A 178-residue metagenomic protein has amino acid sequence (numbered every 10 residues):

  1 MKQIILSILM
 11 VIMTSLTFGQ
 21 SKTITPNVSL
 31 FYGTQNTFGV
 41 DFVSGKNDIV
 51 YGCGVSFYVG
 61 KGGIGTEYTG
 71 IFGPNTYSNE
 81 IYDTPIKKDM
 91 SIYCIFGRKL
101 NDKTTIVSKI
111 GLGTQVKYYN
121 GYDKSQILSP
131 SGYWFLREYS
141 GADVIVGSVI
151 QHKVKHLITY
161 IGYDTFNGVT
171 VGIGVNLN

Functional and structural regions predicted by a protein language model:
M1-T25: Cleavable N-terminal export/targeting peptides
G19-I71, N176-N178: Short glycine/proline- and aromatic-enriched beta-strand/turn motifs that initiate or cap beta-hairpins
S21, G33-Q35, K46, D83-D89 (+2 more regions): Transmembrane beta-barrel outer-membrane domains
P26-L30, Y51-V55, T66, C94 (+4 more regions): Membrane-embedded beta-strand positions of outer-membrane beta-barrel proteins
V43-V50, Y93-D102, V154-H156, L177-N178: Outer-membrane beta-barrel proteins
N47-C53, G62-I64, K103-I106, H152-T159 (+1 more regions): Repeated loop/turn-to-beta-strand initiation elements of outer-membrane beta-barrel proteins
K61-M90, V116-A142: Flexible, solvent-exposed loop segments that connect beta-strands
V146, H152, F166-N178: Outer-membrane beta-barrel "beta-signal"
